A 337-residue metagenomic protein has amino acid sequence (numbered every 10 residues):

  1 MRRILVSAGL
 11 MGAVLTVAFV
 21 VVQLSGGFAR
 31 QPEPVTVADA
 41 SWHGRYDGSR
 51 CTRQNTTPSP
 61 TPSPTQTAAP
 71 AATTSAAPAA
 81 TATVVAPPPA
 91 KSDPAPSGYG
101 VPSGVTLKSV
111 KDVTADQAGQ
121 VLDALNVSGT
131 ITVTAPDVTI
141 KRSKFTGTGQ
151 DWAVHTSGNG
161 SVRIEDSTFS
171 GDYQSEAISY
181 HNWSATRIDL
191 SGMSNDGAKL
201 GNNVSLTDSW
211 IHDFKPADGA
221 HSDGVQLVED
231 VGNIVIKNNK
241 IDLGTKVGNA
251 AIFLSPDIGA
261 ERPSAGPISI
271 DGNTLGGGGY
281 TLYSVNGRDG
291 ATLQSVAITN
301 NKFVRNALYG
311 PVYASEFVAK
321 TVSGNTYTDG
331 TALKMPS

Functional and structural regions predicted by a protein language model:
M1-A13: N-terminal export and membrane-targeting signals
V17-R50: C-terminal region of N-terminal signal peptides and the immediate post-cleavage residues of exported proteins
G48-S49, R53, P60, A124: Disulfide-rich extracellular modules and peptides
T57-V84: Extracellular mucin-like PTS domains
V85-S109, A291, S295, T299 (+2 more regions): Acidic, glycine- and Ser/Thr-rich low-complexity intrinsically disordered tracts in extracellular/secreted proteins
V85-T146: N-terminal segments that cap or nucleate solenoid repeat domains
K108-V110, V127-G129, G147-T156, S170-A177 (+5 more regions): Extracellular beta-strand/beta-solenoid scaffold signature
G119-N126, D137-G147, N159-G171, H181-G192 (+5 more regions): Right-handed parallel beta-helix
